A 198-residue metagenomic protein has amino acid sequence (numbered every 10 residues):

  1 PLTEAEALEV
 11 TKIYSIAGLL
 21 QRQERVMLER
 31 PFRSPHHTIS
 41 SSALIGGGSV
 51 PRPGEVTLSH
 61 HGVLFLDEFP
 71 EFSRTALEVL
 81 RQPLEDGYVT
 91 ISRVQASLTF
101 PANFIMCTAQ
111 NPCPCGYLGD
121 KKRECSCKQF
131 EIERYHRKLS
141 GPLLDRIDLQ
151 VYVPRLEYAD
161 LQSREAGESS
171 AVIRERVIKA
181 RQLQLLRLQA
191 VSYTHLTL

Functional and structural regions predicted by a protein language model:
P1-A17: Walker A/P-loop
Y14, P70-E71, A96-T99, Q110-G116 (+1 more regions): Conserved nucleotide-binding/hydrolysis micro-motifs of P-loop NTPases
F32-R33, R52, V56-H61, I91-N111 (+2 more regions): AAA+/SF3 P-loop NTPase mechanochemical coupling elements
H36-V56: Short glycine-rich substrate-engagement loop in P-loop NTPases that contacts/grips substrate
P53-L84, Y117-D120, S140-L143: Conserved AAA+/SF3 P-loop NTPase catalytic/coupling segment centered on the Walker-B
E78-S97: Conserved catalytic/switch belt of AAA+ P-loop NTPases
S126-K128, E133-D145, L149-R187: Conserved P-loop NTPase
T194-L198: Conserved small/polar residues in nucleotide/adenosyl-binding loops
